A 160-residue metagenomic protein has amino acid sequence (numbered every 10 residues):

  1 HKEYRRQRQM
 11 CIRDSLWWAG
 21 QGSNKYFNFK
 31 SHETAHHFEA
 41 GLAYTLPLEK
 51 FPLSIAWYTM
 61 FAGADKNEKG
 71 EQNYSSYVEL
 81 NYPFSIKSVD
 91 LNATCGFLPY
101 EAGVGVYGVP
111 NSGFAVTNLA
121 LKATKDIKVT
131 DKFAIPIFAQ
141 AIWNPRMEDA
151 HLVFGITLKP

Functional and structural regions predicted by a protein language model:
H1, S31-E33, S112: Alpha-helix initiation/capping motif
H1-I12: Single conserved hydrophobic/aromatic residue that forms the stacking wall/gate of nucleotide- or nucleobase-binding
R5-R6, F27-S31, F51-L53, V89: Short low-complexity, flexible loop/linker segments enriched in glycine and/or proline with clustered acidic
R13-A43: A basic- and aromatic-enriched beta-loop-alpha substructure that forms the phosphate/nucleotide- and DNA/RNA-contacting
T45-M147, V153-P160: Outer-membrane beta-barrel transmembrane domain signature
